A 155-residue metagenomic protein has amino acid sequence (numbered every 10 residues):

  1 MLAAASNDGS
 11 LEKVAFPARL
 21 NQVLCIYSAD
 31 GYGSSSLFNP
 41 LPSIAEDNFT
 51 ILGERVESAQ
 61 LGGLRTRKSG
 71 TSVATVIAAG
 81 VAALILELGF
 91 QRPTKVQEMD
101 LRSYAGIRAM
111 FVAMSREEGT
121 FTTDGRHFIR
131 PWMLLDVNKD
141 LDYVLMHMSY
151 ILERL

Functional and structural regions predicted by a protein language model:
A4, K13-F90: Extracellular S/T/G-rich loop segment that most often corresponds to the catalytic His/Ser-adjacent loop
D8-S10: Short acidic loop-to-helix transition motifs that present clustered carboxylates
E87-L155: C-terminal subdomain of the subtilisin-like protease fold in secreted/lumenal serine endopeptidases
